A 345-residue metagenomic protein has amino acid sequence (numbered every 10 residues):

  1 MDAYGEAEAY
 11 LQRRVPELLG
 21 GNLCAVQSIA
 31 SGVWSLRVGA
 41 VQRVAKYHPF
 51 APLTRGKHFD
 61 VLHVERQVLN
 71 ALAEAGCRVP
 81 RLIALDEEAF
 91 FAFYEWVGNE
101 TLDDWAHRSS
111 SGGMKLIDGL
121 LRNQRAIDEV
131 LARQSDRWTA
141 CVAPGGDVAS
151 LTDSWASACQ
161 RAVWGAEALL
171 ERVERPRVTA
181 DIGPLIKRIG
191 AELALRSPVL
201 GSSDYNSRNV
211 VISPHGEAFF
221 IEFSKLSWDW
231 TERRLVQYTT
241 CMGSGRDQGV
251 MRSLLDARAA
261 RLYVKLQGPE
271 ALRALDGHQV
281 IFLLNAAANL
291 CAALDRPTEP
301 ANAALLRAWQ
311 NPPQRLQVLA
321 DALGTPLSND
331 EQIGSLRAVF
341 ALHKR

Functional and structural regions predicted by a protein language model:
M1-L23: Juxta-kinase regulatory segment immediately upstream of eukaryotic protein kinase catalytic domains
C24-S28: Protein kinase glycine-rich loop
A30-A45, I186-R233: Active-site acidic catalytic loop and adjacent metal/ATP-binding pocket of ATP-dependent phosphoryl transfer enzymes
G39-C141: ATP-binding pocket architecture of kinase catalytic cores
S110-S111, A218-F219, V236-T239: Glycine-rich, phosphate-binding/catalytic loops in enzymes
T139-A191, G324, K344: Active-site catalytic-loop/activation-segment of kinase and kinase-like phosphoryl-transfer enzymes
E232-G268, V280-V318: Active-site activation/catalytic loop segments of kinase-like enzymes and analogous catalytic loops in related
R307-R345: Membrane-interface aromatic/basic loop that binds lipid-linked glycans or pyrophosphate carriers, typified by
